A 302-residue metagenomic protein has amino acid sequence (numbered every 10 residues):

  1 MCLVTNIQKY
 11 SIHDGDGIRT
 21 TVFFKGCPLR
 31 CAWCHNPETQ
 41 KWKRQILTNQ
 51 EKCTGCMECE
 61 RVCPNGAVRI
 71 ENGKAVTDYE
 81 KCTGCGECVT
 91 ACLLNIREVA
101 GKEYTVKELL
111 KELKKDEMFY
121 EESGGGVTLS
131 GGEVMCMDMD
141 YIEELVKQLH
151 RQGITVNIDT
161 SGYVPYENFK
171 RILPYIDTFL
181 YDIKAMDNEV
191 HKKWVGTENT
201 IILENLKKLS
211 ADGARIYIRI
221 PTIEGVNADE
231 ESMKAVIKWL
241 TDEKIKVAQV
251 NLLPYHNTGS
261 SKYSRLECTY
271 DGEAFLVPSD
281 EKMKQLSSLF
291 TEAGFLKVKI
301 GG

Functional and structural regions predicted by a protein language model:
L3-D16, T222-G302: Auxiliary Fe-S-binding modules of radical SAM enzymes
T5-E58, A75-G84: N-terminal pre-triad scaffold of radical SAM enzymes
A32-T39, E58-V76, E87-E103: Iron-sulfur cluster-binding cysteine motifs and their immediate structural context in ferredoxin-like electron-transfer
T39, T48, K192-E198, E267-F275: Short glycine-enriched, charge-decorated loop/helix-capping segments at active-site entrances that position
Q50-E51, G101-E108, D116: Extended, non-globular alpha-helical segments
K107-G259, S264: Conserved AdoMet/S-adenosylmethionine-binding subsite of the radical SAM
